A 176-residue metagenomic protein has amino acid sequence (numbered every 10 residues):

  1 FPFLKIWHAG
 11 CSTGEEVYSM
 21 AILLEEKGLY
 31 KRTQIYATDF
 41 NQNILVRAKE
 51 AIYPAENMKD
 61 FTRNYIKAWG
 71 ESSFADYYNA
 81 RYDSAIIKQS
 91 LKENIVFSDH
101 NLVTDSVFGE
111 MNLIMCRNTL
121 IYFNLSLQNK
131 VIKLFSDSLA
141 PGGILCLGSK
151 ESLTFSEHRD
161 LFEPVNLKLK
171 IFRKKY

Functional and structural regions predicted by a protein language model:
F1-S19, T33-Y36: Conserved class I S-adenosyl-L-methionine
Y18-E25, S136: A structural alpha-helix within SAM-dependent methyltransferase catalytic domains
L23-Q34: Conserved S-adenosyl-L-methionine
L29, N124, L139-A140: Helix-to-beta-strand junctions that scaffold the AdoMet/dcAdoMet cofactor pocket in Class I SAM-dependent enzymes
T33-M115, T119, L127, L153-T154: Extended basic-aromatic, gly/pro-enriched interface segments that bind polyanionic ligands
L113, F155-Y176: Core SAM-dependent methyltransferase catalytic element
N129-P141: A short glycine-rich, Lys/Arg-flanked "PGG" loop and its adjoining helix->strand segment in the class I
P141-S149: Conserved beta-strand signature within the Rossmann-like core of class I S-adenosyl-L-methionine
